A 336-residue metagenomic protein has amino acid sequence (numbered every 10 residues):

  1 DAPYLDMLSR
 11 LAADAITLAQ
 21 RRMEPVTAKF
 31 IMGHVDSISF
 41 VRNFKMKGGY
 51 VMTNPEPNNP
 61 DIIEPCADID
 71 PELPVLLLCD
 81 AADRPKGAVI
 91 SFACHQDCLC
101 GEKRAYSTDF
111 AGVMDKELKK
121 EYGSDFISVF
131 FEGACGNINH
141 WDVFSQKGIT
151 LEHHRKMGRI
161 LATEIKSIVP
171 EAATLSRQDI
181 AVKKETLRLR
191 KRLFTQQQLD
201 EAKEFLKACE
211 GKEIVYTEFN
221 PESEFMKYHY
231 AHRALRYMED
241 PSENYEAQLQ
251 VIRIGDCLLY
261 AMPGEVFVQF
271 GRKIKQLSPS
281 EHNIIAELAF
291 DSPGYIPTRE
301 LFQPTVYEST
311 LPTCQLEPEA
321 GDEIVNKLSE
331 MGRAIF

Functional and structural regions predicted by a protein language model:
D1-F336: Non-catalytic substrate/cofactor recognition surfaces at enzyme active-site rims
